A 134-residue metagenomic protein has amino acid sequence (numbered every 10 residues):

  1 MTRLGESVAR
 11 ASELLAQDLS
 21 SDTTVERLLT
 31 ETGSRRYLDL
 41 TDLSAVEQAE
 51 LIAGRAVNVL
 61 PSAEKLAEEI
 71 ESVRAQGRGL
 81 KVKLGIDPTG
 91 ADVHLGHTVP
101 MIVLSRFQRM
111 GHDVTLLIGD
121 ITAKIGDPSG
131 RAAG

Functional and structural regions predicted by a protein language model:
M1-P88: Non-catalytic terminal extensions that flank enzyme cores
I70-D127: N-terminal catalytic cores of NTP/NDP-binding nucleotidyl/phosphoryl-transfer enzymes
P128-G134: A charged helix-plus-loop insertion that forms the helical arch/lid used to bind and gate nucleic-acid substrates
